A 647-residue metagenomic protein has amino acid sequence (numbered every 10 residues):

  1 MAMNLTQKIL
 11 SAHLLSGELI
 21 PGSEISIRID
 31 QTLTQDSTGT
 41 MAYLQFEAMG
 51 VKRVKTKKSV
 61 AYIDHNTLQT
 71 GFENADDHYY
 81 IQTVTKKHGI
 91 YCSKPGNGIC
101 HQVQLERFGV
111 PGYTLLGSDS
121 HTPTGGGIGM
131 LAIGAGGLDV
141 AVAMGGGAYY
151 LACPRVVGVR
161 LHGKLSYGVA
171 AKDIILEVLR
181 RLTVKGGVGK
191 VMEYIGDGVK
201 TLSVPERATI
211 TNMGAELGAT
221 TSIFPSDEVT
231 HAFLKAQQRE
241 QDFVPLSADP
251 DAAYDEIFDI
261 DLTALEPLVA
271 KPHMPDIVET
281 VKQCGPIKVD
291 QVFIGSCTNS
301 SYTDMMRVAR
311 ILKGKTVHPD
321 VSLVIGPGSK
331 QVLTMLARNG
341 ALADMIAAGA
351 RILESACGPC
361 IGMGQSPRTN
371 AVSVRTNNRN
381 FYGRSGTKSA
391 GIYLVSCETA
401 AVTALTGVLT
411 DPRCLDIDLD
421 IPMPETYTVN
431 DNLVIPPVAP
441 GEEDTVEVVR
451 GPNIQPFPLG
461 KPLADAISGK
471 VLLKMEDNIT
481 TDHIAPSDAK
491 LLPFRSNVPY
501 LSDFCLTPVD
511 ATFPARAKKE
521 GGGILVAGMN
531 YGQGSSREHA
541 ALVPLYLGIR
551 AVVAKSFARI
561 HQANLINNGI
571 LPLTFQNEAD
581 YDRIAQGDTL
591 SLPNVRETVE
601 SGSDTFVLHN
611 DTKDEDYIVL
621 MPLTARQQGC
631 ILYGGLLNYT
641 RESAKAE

Functional and structural regions predicted by a protein language model:
M1-E647: Fe-S-dependent hydro-lyases/dehydratases of central metabolism
